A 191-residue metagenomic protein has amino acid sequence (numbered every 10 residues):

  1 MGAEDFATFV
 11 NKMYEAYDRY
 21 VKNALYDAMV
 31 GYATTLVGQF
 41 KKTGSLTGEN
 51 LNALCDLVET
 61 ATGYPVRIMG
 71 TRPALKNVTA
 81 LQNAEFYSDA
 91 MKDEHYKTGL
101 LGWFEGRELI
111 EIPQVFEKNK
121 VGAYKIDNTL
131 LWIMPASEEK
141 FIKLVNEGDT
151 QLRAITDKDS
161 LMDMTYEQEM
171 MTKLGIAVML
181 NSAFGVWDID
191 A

Functional and structural regions predicted by a protein language model:
M1-T62: Alpha-helical scaffold segments that mediate packing/assembly in large oligomeric complexes
G2, G31, G38, G44 (+9 more regions): Residue-identity detector for glycine
R19, K41, R67, R72 (+4 more regions): Arginine residue identity/basic-tract feature
M29, A33, A74, Q82-F86 (+1 more regions): Generic preference for flexible, low-structure residues
Q39-T98: Extended amphipathic alpha-helical segments with heptad-repeat/coiled-coil character used for oligomerization, fusion
A84-A191: Sequence/fold signature of self-assembling virion shell proteins
